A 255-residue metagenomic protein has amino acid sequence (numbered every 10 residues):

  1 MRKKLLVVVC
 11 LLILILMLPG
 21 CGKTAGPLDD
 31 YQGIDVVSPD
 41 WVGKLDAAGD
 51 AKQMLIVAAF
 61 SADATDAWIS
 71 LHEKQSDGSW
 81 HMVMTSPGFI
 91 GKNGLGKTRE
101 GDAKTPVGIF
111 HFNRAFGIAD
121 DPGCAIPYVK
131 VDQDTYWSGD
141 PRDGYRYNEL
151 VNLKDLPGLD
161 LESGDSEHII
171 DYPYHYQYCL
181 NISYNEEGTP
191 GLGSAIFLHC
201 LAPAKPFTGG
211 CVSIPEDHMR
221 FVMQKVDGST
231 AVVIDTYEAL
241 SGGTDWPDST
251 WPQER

Functional and structural regions predicted by a protein language model:
M1-K4: Positively charged n-region of N-terminal signal peptides that target proteins for export
V9-I15: Hydrophobic helical h-region of N-terminal Sec-dependent signal peptides in bacterial secretory/periplasmic proteins
M17-G20: C-terminal motif of bacterial Sec signal peptides marking the signal peptidase cleavage site
G22-T24: Signal peptide processing junction and immediate N-terminal pro/mature segment of secreted/exported proteins
G26-T208, H218-R255: Cell wall/extracellular polymer interaction/catalysis modules
C211: Short cysteine clusters
I214: A conserved hydrophobic position in a structured secondary element of the catalytic/binding core that shapes
